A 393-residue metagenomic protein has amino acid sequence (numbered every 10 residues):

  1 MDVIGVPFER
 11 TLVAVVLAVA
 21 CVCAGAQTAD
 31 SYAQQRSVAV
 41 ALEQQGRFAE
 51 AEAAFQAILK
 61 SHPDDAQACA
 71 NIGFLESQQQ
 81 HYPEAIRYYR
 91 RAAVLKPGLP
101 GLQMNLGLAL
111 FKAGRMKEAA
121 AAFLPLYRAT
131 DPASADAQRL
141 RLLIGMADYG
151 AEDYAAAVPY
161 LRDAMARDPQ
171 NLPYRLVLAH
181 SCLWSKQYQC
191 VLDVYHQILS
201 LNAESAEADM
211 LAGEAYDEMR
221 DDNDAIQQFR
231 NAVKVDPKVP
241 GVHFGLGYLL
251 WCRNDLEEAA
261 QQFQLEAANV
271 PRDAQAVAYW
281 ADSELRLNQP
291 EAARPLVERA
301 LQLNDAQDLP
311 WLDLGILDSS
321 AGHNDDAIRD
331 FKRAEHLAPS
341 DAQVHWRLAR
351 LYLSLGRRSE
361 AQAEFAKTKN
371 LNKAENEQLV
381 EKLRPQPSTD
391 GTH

Functional and structural regions predicted by a protein language model:
A29-Y32, W346-H393: Terminal, low-structured helical/coil segments at or just beyond the last alpha-helical repeat
S31-S61, F74, Q78, M146 (+4 more regions): Alpha-helical segment of the N-proximal tetratricopeptide repeat
Y32, A66-Q67, P100-G101, A133-R139 (+7 more regions): Helix-start (N-cap) detector for alpha-helical repeat units in TPR-like alpha-solenoids, especially tetratricopeptide
E43, A70, F74-S77, M104 (+10 more regions): Position-specific recognition of the canonical hydrophobic site in helix A of tetratricopeptide repeat
S61, L95, A129-A133, R167 (+6 more regions): Structural marker of alpha-solenoid helical repeat scaffolds
N71, N105, R139-L143, V177 (+5 more regions): Canonical tetratricopeptide repeat
